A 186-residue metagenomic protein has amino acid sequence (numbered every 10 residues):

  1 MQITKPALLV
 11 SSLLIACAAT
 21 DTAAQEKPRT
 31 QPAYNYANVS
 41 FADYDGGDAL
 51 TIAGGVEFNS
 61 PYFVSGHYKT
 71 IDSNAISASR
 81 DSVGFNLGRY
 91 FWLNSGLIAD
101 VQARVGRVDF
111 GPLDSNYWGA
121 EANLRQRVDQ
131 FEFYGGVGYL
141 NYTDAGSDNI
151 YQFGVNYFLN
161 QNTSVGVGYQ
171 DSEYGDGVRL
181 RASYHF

Functional and structural regions predicted by a protein language model:
M1-A33: Cleavable N-terminal export/targeting peptides
T20-D72, V105: Short glycine/proline- and aromatic-enriched beta-strand/turn motifs that initiate or cap beta-hairpins
Y36-A42, G55, S65-K69, D100-G106 (+4 more regions): Transmembrane beta-strands of outer-membrane beta-barrel proteins
S40-L50, I71-D81, S95, R107-W118 (+2 more regions): Solvent-exposed loop/turn segments connecting transmembrane beta-strands in outer-membrane beta-barrel proteins
V56-F58, R89-F91, V105, L124-Q126 (+3 more regions): Residue-level signature of outer-membrane beta-barrel architecture
S60-G66, W92-A99, V128-G135, Y157-V167: Repeated loop/turn-to-beta-strand initiation elements of outer-membrane beta-barrel proteins
F85, F153-Y157, G175-F186: Outer-membrane beta-barrel "beta-signal"
D100-Y134: Surface-exposed, polar helix/loop patches in the mature regions of secreted/periplasmic/lumenal proteins that form
